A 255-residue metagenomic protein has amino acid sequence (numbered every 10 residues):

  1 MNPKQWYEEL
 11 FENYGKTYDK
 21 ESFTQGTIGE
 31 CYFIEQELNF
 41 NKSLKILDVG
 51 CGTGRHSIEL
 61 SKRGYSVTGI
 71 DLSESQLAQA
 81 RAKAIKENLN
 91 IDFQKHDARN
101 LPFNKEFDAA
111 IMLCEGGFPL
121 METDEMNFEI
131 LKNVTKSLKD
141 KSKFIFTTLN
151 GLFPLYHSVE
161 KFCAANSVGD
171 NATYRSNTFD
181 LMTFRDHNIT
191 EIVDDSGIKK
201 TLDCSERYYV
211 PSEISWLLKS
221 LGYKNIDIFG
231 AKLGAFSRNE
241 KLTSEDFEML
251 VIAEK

Functional and structural regions predicted by a protein language model:
M1-L44: Conserved class I S-adenosyl-L-methionine
G50-G54: Class I SAM-dependent methyltransferase "Motif I" SAM/SAH-binding loop
S57-N100: Class I SAM-dependent methyltransferase SAM/SAH-binding core
R99-A109: A short acidic, Gly/Pro-enriched loop at the edge of an enzyme's catalytic core that lines a small-molecule cofactor
D108-M126: A short SAM/SAH-binding and catalytic strip from SAM-dependent methyltransferases
M126-D140: A short glycine-rich, Lys/Arg-flanked "PGG" loop and its adjoining helix->strand segment in the class I
I145-W216: SAM-dependent methyltransferase
P211-K255: C-terminal lobe and adjacent flexible extensions of AdoMet/dcAdoMet transferase-like proteins
